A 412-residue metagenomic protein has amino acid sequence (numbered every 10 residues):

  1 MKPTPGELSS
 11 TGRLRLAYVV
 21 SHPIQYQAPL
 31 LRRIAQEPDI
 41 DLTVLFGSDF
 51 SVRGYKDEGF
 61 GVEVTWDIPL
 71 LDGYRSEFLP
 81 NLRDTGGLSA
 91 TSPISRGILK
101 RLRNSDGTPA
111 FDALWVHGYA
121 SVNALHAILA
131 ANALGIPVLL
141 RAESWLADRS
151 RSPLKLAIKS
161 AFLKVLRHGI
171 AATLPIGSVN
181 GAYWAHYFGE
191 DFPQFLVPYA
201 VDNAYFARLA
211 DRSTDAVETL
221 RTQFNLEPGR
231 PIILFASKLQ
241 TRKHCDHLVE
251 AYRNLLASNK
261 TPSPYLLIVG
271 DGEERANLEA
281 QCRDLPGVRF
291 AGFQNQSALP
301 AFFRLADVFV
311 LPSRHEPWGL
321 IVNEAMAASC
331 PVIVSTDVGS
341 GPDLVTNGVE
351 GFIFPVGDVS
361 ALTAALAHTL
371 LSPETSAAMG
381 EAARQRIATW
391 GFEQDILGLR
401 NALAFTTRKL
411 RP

Functional and structural regions predicted by a protein language model:
H117-V122, L134-L156, G169-A172: A short, histidine- and acid-enriched strand-loop-helix "catalytic/donor-clamping" loop that lines the nucleotide-sugar
K155-L156, L163-E218: Donor nucleotide-sugar binding/catalytic pocket of nucleotide-sugar-dependent glycosyltransferases
E227-K243, V249-R253: Conserved donor-binding/catalytic core segment of Leloir-type glycosyltransferases
A276-Q294: Nucleotide-activated donor-binding/catalytic signature segment of Leloir-type glycosyltransferases, i.e., the conserved
F293-Q294, A301-A306: Short alpha-helical donor nucleotide-sugar binding micro-motif in glycosyltransferases
R314: Aromatic "clamp/platform" in nucleotide-sugar-dependent glycosyltransferases that forms part of the donor/acceptor
P331-S335, V345: Short hydrophobic beta-strand element within catalytic cores of glycosyltransferases and related nucleotide-activated
N347-G348, F352-V359, H368-E374: Conserved acidic donor-binding segment of nucleotide-sugar-dependent glycosyltransferases
